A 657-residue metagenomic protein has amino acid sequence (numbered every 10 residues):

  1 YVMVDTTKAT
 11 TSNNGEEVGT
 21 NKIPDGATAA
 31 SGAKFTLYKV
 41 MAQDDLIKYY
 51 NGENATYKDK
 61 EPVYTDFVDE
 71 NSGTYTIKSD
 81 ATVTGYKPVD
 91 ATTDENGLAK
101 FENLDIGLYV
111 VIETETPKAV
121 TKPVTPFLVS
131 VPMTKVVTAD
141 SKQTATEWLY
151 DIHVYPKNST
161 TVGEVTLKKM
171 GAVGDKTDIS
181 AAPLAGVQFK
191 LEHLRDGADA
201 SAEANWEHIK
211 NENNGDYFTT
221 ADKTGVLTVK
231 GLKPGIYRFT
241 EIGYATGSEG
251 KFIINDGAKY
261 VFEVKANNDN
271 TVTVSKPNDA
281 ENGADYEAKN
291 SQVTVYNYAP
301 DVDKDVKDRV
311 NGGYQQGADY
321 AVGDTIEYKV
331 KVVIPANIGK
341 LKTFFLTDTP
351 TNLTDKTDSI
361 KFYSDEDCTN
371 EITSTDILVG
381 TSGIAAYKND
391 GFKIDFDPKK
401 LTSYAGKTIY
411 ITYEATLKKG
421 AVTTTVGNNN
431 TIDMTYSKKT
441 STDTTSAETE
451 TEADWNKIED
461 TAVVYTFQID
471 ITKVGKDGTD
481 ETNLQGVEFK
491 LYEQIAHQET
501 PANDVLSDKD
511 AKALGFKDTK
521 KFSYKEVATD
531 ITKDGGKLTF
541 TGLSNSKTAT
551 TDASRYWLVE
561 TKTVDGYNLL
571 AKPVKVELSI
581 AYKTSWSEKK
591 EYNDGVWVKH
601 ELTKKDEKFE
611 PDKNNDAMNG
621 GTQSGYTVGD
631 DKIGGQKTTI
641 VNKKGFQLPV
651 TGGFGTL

Functional and structural regions predicted by a protein language model:
Y1-L657: Solvent-exposed loop/turn and edge beta-strand elements of beta-rich ligand-binding domains
